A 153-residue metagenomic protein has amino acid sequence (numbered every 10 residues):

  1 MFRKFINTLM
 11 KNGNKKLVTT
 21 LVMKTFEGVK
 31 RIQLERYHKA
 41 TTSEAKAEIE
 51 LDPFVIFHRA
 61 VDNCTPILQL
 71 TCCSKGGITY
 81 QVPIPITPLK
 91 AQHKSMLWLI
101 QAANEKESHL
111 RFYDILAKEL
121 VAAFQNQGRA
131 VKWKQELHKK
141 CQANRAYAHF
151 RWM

Functional and structural regions predicted by a protein language model:
M1-N12, K16, M23-M153: Strongly charged
